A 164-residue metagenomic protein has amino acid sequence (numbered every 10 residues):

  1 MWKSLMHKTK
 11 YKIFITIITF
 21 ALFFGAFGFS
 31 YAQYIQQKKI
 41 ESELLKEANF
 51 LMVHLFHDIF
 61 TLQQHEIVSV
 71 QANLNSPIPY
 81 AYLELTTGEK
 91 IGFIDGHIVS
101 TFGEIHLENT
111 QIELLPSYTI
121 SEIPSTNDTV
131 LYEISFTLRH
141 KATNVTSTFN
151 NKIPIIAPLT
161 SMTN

Functional and structural regions predicted by a protein language model:
W2-F60: Aliphatic-rich helix starts adjacent to a transmembrane/signal segment
K8, I15, L85, V99-S100 (+3 more regions): Intrinsically disordered/low-complexity terminal segments and short unstructured peptides
N49, F60, G92, I98-T101 (+1 more regions): Short, cationic motifs built from Arg/Lys/His that form the positively charged side of catalytic pockets
V68-L131: Type IV pilin-like appendage domain
I120-N164: Low-complexity, S/T/G/P-rich flexible repeat/linker segments used as non-globular hinges and stalks within
